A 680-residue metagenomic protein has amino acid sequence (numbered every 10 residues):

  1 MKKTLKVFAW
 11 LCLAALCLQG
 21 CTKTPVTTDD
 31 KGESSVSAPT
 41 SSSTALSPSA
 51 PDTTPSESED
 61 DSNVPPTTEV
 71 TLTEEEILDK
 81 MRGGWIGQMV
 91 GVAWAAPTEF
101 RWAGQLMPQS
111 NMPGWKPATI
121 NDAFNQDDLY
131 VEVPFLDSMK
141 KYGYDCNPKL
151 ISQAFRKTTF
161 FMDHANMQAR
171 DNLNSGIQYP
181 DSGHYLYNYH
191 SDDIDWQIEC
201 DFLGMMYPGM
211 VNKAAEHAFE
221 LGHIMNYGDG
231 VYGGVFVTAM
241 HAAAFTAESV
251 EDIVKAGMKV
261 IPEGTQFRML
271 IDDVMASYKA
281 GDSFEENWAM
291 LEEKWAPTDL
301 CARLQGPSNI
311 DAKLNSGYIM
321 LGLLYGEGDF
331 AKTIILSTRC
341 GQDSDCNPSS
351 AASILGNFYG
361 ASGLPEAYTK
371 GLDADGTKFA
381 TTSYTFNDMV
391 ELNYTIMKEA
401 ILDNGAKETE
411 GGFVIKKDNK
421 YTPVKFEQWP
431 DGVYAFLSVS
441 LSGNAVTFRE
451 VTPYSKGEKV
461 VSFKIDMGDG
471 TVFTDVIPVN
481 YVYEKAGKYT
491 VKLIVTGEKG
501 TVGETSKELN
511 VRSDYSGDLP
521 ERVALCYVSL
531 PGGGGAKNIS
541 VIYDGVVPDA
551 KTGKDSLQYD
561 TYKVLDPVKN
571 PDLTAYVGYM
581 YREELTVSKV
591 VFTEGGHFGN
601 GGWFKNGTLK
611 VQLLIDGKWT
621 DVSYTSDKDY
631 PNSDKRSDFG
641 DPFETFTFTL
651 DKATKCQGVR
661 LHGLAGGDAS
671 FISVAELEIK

Functional and structural regions predicted by a protein language model:
L18-G20: C-terminal motif of bacterial Sec signal peptides marking the signal peptidase cleavage site
T22-T24: Bacterial signal peptide processing site
T71-L72, L78, I86-V90, F124 (+3 more regions): Active-site cavity-forming subdomains of large catalytic enzyme subunits
L72, S182-S191, F202-M210, F219-I224 (+1 more regions): Accessory "access/gating" subregions that flank catalytic or transport cores
A96-V133, P148-D163: Active-site-surrounding "flap" and adjacent substrate/cofactor-binding loops of secreted or lumenal enzymes, prototyped
R101, Q105-Q109, N226-D229, V237-T238 (+2 more regions): Catalytic phosphate/nucleotide-handling subdomain of diverse soluble enzymes
K425-Y515: Extracellular/lumenal mature domains of secreted and surface-exposed proteins
S556-S623, P642-K680: Aromatic, loop-rich ligand-recognition surfaces of beta-strand-rich domains
